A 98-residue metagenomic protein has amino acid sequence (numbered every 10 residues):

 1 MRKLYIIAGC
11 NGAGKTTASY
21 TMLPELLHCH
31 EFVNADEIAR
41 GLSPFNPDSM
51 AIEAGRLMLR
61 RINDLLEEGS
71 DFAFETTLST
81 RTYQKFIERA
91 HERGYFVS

Functional and structural regions predicted by a protein language model:
M1-L4: Extreme N-terminal starter segment of soluble prokaryotic enzymes
I6-G9: The Walker A (P-loop) glycine that initiates the GxxxxGKT/S ATP-binding motif of P-loop NTPases
G12: Walker A (P-loop) phosphate-binding loop of P-loop NTPases
K15: Conserved lysine of the Walker
S19-S70: Conserved substrate/cofactor phosphate-moiety recognition/catalytic segment in nucleotide-dependent phosphotransferases
E53-S98: Glycine-rich phosphate-binding loop used to anchor ATP phosphates in small-molecule kinases, encompassing both
